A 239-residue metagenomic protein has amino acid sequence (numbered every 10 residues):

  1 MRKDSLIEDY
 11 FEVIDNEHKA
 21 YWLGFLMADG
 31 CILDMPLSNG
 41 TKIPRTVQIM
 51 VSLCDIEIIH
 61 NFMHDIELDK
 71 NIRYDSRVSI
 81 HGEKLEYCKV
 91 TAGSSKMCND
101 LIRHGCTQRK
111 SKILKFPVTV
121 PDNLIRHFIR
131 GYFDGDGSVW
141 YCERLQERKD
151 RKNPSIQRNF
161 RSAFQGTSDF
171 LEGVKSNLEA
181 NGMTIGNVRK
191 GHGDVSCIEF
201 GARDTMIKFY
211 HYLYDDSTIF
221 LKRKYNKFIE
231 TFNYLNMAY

Functional and structural regions predicted by a protein language model:
M1-Y239: Internal intein/HINT superfamily modules and their associated LAGLIDADG
